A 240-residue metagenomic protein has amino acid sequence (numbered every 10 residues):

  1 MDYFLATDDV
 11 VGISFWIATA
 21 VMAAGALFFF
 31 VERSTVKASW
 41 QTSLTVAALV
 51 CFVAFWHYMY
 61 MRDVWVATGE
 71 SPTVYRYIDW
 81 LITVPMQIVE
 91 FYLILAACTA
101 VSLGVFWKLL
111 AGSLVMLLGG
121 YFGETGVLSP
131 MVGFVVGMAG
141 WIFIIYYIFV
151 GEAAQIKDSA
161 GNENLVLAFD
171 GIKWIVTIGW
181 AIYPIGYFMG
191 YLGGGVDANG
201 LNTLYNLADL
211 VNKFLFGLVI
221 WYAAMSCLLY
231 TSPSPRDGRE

Functional and structural regions predicted by a protein language model:
M1-V21: Hydrophobic transmembrane alpha-helical segments in integral membrane proteins
V21, S43-M61, G179-F188: Hydrophobic alpha-helical transmembrane segments of multi-pass membrane proteins
F28, E90, G119, W141-E163 (+1 more regions): Alpha-helical transmembrane segments in multipass membrane proteins, preferentially the mid-helix core
F29, I78-K108, Y121: Internal transmembrane alpha-helix with an interfacial aromatic "cap," most often the third helix
F55-R76: Helix-loop junctions on the outward
G123-M131: Membrane-interface helix caps and helix-loop-helix hairpins in membrane proteins
F188-N206: Extracellular/periplasmic helix-loop-helix junctions in multi-pass membrane proteins
Y230-P235: Conserved small/polar residues in nucleotide/adenosyl-binding loops
